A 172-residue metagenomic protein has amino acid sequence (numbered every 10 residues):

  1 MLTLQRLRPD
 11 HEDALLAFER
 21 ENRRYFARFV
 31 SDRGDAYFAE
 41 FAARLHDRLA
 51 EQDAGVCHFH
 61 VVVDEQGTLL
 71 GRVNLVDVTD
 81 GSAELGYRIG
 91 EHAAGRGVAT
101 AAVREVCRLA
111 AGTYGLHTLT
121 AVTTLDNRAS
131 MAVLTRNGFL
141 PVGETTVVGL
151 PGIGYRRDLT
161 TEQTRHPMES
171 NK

Functional and structural regions predicted by a protein language model:
M1-A14, F18-Y25, F59-K172: Acyl-donor (CoA/ACP) binding surface of acyl/acetyltransferases
R24-H46: Conserved GNAT-fold acetyl-CoA-binding loop/helix
A36, D47-V61: A short helix-loop-beta-strand connector motif used in the catalytic cores of GNAT acetyltransferases and, in some
